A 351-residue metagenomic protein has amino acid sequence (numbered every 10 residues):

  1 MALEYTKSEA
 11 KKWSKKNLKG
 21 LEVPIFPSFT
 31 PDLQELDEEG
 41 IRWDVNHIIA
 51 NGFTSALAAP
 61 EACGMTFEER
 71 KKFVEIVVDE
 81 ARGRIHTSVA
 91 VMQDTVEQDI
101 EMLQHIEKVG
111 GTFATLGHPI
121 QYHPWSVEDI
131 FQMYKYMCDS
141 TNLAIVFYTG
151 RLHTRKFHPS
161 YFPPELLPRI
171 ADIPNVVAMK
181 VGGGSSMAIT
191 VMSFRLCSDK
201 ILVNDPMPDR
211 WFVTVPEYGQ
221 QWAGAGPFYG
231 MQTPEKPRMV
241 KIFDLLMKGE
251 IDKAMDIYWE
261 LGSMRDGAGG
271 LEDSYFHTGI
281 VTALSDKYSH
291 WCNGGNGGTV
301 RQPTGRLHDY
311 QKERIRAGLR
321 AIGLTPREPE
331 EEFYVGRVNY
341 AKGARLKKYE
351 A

Functional and structural regions predicted by a protein language model:
A2-Y161, P303-R306, T325-E350: Active-site beta->alpha loop and helix N-cap motifs at the rims of alpha/beta catalytic domains
E4-K7, V109, A171, T190-P206 (+2 more regions): A short, hydrophobic/aromatic-rich structural module that often spans a beta strand with its adjoining loop
G20-E22, L202, S285: Generic structural signal for residues positioned in beta-strands
G40, D44, E69, F73 (+11 more regions): General structural feature for long, well-ordered alpha-helical segments within catalytic domains of soluble enzymes
G52-F53, G111, N175, E250-I251 (+1 more regions): Residue-level recognition of short, well-ordered coil/turn positions that link secondary-structure elements
Y136-A144, T149-L271, Y275: Catalytic alpha/beta core domains of metabolic enzymes, predominantly
V213-A351: Structured C-terminal cap/extension of enzyme domains
